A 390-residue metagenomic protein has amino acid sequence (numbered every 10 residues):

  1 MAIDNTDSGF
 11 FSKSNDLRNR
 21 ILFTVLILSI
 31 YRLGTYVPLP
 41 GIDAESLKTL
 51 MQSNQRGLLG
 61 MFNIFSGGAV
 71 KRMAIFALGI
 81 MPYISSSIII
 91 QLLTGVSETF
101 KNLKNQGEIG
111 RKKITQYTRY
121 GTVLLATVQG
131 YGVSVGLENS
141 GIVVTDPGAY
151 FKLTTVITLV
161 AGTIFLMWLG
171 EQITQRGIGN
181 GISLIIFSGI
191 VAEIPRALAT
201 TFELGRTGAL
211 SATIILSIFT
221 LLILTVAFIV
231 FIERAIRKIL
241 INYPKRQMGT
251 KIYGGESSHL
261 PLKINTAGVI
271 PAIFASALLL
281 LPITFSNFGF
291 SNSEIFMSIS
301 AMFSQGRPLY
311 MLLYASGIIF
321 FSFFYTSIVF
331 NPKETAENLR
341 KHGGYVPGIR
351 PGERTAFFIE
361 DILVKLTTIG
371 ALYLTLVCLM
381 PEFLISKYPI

Functional and structural regions predicted by a protein language model:
M1-K104, E108-I390: N-terminal cationic and glycine-rich segments that engage phosphates or anionic surfaces
